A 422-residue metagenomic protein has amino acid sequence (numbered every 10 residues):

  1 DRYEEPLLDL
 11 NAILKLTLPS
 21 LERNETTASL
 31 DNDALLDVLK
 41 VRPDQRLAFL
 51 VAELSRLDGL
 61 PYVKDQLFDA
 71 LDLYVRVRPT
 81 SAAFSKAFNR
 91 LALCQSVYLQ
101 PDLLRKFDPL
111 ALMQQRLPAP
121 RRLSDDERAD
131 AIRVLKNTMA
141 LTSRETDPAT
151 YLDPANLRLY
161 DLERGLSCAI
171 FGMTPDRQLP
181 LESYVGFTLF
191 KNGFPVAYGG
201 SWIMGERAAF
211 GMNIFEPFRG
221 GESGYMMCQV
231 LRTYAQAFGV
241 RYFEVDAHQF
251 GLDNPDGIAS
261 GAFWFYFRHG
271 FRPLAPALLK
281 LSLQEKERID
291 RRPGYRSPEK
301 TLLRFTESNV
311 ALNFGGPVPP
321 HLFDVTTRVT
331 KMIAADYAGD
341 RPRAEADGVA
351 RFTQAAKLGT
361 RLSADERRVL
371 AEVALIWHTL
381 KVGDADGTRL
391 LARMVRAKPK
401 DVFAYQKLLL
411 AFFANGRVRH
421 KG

Functional and structural regions predicted by a protein language model:
D1-D33, D37-A48, L54-L57, R291-G422: Long, compositionally biased intrinsically disordered regions
R2-T142: Long, charge-dense tracts
L16-L21, E25, S29, D33-Q66 (+3 more regions): Acyl-donor binding region in acyl/amide transferases
R116-R219, L231-F238, W377-H378, A392-L410 (+1 more regions): A conserved beta-strand-loop-helix scaffold within acyl/acetyltransferase catalytic domains
